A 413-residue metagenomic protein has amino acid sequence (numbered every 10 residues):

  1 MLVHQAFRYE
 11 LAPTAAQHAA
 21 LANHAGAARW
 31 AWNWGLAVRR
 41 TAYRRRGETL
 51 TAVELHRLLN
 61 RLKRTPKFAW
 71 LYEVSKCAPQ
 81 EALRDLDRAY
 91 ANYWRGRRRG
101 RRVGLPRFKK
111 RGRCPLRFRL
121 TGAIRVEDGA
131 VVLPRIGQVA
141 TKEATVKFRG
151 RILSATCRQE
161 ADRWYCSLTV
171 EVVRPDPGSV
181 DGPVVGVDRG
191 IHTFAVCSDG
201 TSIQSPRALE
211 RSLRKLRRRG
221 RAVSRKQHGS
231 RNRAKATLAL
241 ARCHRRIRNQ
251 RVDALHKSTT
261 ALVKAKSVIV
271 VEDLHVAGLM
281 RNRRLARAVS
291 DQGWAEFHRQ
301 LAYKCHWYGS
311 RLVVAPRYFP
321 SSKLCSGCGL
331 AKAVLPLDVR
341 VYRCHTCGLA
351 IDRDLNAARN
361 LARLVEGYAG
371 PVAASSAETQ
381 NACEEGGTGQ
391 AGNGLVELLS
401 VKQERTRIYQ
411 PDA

Functional and structural regions predicted by a protein language model:
M1-A413: Nucleic-acid substrate recognition interfaces
